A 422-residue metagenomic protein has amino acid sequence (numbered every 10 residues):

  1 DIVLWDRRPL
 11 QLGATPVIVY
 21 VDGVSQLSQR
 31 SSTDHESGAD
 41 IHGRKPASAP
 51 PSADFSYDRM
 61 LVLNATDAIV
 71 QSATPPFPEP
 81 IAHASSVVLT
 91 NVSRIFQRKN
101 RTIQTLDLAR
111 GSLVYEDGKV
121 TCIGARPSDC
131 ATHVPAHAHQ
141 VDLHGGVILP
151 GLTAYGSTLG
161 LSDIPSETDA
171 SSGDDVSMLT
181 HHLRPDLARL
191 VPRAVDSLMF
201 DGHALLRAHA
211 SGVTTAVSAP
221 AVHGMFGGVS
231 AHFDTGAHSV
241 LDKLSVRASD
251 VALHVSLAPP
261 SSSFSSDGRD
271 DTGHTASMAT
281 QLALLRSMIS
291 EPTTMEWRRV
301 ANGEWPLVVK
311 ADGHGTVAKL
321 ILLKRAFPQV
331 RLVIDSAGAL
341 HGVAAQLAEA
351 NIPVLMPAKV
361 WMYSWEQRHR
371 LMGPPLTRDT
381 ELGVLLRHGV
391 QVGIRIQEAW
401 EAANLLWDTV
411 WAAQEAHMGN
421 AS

Functional and structural regions predicted by a protein language model:
D1-D6, L12-Y20, S28, D40 (+9 more regions): His/Asp/Glu-enriched, well-ordered alpha-helical/loop segment that forms or immediately abuts the divalent-metal
I2, P9-Q11, T15-P16, V21-I69 (+2 more regions): Polyanionic/metal-chelating signatures
D6-R7, V92, S157, S218-A221 (+4 more regions): Active-site-proximal beta-strand/loop segments in catalytic clefts of secreted hydrolases
T15-V17, R30, A125-R126, L152 (+3 more regions): Short, solvent-exposed loop/turn and secondary-structure capping segments
V87-L89, T132-V195, A210: Replace "His-x-His-based motif
N91-V92, G118: Solvent-exposed loop/turn tips at the surfaces of repeat/solenoid architectures
N100-G151, S166-T168: Histidine-rich, glycine-flanked metal-binding segment
A339-E349: Active-site-adjacent beta->alpha loops and helix N-cap segments on the catalytic face of soluble alpha/beta enzymes
